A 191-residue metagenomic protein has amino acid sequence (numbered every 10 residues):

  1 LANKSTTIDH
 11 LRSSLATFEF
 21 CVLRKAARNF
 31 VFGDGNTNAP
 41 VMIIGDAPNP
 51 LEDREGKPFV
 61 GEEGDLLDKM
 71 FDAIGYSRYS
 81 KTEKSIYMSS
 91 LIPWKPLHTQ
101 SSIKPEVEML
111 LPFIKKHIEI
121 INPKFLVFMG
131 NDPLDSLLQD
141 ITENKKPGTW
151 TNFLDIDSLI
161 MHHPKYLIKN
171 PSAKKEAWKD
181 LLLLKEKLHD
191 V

Functional and structural regions predicted by a protein language model:
L1-V191: A polyanion-binding, active-site-adjacent surface
